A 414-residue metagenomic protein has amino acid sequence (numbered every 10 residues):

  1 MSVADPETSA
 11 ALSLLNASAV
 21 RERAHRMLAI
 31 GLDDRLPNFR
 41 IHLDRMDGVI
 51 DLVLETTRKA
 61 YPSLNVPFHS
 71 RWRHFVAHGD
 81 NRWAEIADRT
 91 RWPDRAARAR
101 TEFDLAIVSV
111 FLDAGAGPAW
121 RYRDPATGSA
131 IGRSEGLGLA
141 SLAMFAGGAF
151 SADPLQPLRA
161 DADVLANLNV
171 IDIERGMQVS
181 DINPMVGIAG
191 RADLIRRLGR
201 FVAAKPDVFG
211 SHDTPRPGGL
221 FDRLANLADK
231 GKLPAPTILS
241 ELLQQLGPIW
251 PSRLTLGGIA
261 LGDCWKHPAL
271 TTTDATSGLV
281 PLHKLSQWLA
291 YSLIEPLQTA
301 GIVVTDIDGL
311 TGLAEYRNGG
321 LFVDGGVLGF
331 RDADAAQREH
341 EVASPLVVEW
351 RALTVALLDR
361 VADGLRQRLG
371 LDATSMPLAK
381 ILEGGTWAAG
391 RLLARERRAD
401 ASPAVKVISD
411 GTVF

Functional and structural regions predicted by a protein language model:
S2-A300, T305-D334, R338, P345-F414: Extended, well-ordered protein cores
